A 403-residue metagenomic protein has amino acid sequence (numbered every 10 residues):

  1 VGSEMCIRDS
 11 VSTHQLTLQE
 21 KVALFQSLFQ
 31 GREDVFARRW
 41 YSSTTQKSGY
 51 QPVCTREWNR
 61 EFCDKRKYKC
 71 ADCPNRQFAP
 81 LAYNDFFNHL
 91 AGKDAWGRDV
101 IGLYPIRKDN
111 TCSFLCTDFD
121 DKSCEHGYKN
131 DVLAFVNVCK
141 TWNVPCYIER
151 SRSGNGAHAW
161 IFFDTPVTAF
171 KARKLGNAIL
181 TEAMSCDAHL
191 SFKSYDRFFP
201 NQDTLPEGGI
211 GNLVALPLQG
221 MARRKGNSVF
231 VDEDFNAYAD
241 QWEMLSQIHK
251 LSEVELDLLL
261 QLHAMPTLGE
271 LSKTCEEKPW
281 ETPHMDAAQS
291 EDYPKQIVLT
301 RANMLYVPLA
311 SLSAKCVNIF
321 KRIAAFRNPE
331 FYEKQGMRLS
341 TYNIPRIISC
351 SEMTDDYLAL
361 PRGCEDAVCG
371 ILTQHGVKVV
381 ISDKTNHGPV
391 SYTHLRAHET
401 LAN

Functional and structural regions predicted by a protein language model:
V1-S10, T393-T400: Conserved small/polar residues in nucleotide/adenosyl-binding loops
R8-T17, A264-Q289: Intrinsically disordered, low-complexity linkers and terminal tails enriched in Pro/Gly and often acidic or mixed-charge
S12-N155, F162-K174, A178, S185: Signature for HUH/AEP ssDNA processing cores
A23-G31, A215-L218, K321-R322: Short, hydrophobic/amphipathic alpha-helical patches that form generic packing surfaces within helical domains
V100-K129, D164-W280: DNA replication initiation modules
Y147-R152, C186-P200, V380-N386: A generic structural motif
N155-H158, G211: The conserved glycine-aromatic submotif of the RRM
F235, T274-E399: N-terminal helicase ATP-binding lobe
